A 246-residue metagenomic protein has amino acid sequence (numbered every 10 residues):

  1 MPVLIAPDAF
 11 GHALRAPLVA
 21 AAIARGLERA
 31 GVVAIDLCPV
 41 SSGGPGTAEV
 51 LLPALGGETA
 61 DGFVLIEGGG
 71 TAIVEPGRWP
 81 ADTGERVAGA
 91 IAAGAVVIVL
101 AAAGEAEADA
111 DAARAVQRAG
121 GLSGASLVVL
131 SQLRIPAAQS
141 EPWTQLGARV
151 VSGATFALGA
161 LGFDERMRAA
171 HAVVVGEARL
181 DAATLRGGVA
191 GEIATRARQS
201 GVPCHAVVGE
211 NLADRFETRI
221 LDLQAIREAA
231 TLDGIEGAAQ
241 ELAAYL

Functional and structural regions predicted by a protein language model:
M1-L246: N-terminal loops that bind phosphate or other acidic moieties and the adjacent beta-alpha structural core
